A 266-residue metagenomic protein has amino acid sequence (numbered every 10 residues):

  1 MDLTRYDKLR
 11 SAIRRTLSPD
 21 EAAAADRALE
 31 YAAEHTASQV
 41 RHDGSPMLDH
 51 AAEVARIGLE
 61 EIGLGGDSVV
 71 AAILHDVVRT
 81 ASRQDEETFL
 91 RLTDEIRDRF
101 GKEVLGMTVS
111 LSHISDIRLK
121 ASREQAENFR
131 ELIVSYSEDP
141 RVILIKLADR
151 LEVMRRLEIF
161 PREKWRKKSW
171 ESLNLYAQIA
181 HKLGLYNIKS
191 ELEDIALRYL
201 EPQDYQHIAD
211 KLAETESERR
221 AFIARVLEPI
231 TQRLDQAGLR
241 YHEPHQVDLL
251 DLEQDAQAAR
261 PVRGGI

Functional and structural regions predicted by a protein language model:
M1-I266: Active-site helical microenvironments for divalent-metal-assisted chemistry
